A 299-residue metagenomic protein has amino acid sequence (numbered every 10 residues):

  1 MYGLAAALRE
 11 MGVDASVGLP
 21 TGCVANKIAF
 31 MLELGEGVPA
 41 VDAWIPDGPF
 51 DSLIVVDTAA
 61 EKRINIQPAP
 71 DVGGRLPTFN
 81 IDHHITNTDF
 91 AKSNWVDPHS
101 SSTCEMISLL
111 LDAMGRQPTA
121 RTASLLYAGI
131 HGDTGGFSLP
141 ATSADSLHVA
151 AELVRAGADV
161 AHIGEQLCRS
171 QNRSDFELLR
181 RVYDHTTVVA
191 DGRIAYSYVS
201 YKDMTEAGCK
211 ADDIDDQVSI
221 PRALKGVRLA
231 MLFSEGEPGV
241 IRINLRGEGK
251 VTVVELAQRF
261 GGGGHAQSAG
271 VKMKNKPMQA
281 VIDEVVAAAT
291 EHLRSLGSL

Functional and structural regions predicted by a protein language model:
M1-A29, P49-F50, G132-R259, G264-L299: Hydrophobic helix-and-loop "lid/oligomerization" segment in the mid-to-C-terminal part of catalytic domains
L4, P70-G73, V96-D97, H148: Glycine-rich, phosphate-binding/catalytic loops in enzymes
C23-D42: Glycine-rich oxoanion-binding loops at beta->alpha junctions
E33-G37, G73, V96-H99, E248-G249: Short, hinge-like loop/turn segments at secondary-structure boundaries
E36-S93: Active-site cofactor/cluster-binding pocket
I45-G48, P70-G73, N87-T88, P118-A120 (+3 more regions): Solvent-exposed alpha-helices and their adjacent loops that cap or buttress functional pockets in soluble metabolic
T78-N80, N94-W95, I194-Y196, L232: Conserved beta-strand scaffold positions in the cores of enzyme catalytic domains, especially in NTP/NDP-utilizing
I81-V149: Short alpha-helices
